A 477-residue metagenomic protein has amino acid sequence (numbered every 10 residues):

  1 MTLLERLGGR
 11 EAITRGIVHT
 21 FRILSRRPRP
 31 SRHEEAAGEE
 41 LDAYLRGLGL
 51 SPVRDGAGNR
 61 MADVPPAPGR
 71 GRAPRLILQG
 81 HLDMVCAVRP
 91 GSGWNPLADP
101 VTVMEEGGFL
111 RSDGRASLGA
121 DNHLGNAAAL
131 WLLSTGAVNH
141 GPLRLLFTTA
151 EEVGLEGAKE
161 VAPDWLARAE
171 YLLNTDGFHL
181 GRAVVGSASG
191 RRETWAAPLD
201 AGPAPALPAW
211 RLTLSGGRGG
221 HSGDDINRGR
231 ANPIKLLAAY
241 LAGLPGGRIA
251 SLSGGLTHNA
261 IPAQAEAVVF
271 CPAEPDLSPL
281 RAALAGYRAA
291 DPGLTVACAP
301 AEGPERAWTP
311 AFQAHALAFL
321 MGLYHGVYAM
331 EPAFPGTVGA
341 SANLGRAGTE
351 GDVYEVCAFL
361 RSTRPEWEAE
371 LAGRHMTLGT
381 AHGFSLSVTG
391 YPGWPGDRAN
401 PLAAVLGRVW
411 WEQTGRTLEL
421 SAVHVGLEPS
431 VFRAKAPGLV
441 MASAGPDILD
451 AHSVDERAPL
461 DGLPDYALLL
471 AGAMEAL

Functional and structural regions predicted by a protein language model:
L3-F109: Acidic/His- and Gly-rich active-site-bordering loop/insert found across diverse amide/peptide-bond hydrolases
R70-T148, E152-V153, K159-E160, W165 (+6 more regions): Active-site metal-coordination/substrate-binding segment of hydrolases, especially metallo-dependent peptidases
G71-R72, A273-L280, P365-L371: Short, conserved charged micro-motifs
L82-M84, L146-G154, D176-L180, R218 (+2 more regions): Acidic, glycine-rich active-site loops and adjacent beta-strand->loop/helix elements that engage anionic groups
V101, E106-R111, E152-V153, A158-R361: Midchain, well-structured core segments that form catalytic/ion-binding scaffolds
D164, G229-L244, F312-M321, Y328-P332 (+4 more regions): His/Asp/Glu-rich mid-to-C-terminal helical/loop segments that flank catalytic regions of hydrolases
R230-S253, A372, T389-Y391, G396-L439: Active-site-adjacent substrate-binding region of metalloamidase/peptidase-like peptide-processing proteins
P332, G339-E355, F359, A404 (+2 more regions): Zn-dependent metallopeptidase/amidohydrolase metal-coordination segment
